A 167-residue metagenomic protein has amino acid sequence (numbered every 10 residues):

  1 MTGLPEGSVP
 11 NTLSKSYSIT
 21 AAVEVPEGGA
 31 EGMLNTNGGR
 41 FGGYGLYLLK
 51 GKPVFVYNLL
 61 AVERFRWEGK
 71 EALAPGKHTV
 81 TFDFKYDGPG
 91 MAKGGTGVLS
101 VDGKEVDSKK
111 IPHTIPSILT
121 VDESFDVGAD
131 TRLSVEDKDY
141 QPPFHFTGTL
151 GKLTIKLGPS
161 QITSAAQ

Functional and structural regions predicted by a protein language model:
M1-Q167: Extracellular glycan-associated modules
